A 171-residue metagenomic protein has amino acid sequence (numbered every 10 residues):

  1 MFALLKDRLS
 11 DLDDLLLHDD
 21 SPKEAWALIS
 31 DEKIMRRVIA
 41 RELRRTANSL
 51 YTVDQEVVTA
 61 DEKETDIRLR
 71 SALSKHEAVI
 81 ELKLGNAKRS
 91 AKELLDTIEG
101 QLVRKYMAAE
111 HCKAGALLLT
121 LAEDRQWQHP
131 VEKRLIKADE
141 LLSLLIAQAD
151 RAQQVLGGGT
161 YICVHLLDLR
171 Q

Functional and structural regions predicted by a protein language model:
M1-L17: Intrinsically disordered, low-complexity, repeat-rich regions that form long N- or C-terminal tails or large
D14-D54: Acidic-basic catalytic patches of nuclease active cores, encompassing PD-(D/E)XK and other metal-cofactor nuclease
K23-S30, Q55-T59, N86-D96, K133-I136: Short, contiguous acidic/charged loop-to-helix segments that flank catalytic cores in large enzymes
K33, R37, R41, E77 (+2 more regions): Feature representing long, continuous alpha-helical segments
L50-S74: Active-site metal-binding core of divalent-cation-utilizing nuclease and nuclease-like domains
I67-L69, A78-N86: Conserved catalytic cores of phosphodiester-cleaving nucleases, focusing on short active-site segments
L84-H129: Catalytic cores of nucleic-acid endonucleases
T120-Q171: Domain-level recognition of nuclease-like catalytic cores that cleave nucleotide substrates
